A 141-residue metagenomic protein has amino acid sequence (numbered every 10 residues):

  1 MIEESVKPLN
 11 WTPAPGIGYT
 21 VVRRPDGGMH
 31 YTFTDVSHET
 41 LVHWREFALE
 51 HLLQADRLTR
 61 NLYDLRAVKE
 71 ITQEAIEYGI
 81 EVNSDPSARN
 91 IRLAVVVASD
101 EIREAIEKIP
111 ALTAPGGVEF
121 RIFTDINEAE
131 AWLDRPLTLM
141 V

Functional and structural regions predicted by a protein language model:
I2-V141: Amphipathic, Lys/Arg-enriched alpha-helical "gate/interface" segment within cytosolic domains that mediates
